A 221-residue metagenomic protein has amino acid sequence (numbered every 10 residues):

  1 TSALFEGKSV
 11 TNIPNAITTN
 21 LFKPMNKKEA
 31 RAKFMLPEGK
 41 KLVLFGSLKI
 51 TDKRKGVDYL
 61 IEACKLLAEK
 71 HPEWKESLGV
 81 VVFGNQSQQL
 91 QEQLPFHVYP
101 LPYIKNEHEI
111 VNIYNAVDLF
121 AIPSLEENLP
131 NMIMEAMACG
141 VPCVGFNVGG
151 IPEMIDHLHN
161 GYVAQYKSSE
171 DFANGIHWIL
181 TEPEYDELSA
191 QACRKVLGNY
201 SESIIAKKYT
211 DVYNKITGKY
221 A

Functional and structural regions predicted by a protein language model:
T1-N12, I17-L21: A short, active-site helix/loop in glycosyltransferases that binds the activated sugar's phosphate group
P37-K55, I61-K65: Conserved donor-binding/catalytic core segment of Leloir-type glycosyltransferases
H71, K75-S77, G84-H108: Nucleotide-activated donor-binding/catalytic signature segment of Leloir-type glycosyltransferases, i.e., the conserved
N112-V117: Short alpha-helical donor nucleotide-sugar binding micro-motif in glycosyltransferases
L125: Aromatic "clamp/platform" in nucleotide-sugar-dependent glycosyltransferases that forms part of the donor/acceptor
P142-G145, I155: Short hydrophobic beta-strand element within catalytic cores of glycosyltransferases and related nucleotide-activated
H157-L158, Y162-S169, W178-P183: Conserved acidic donor-binding segment of nucleotide-sugar-dependent glycosyltransferases
D171, E184-N199, K208-D211: A short, well-ordered alpha-helix in the C-terminal region of glycosyltransferases
